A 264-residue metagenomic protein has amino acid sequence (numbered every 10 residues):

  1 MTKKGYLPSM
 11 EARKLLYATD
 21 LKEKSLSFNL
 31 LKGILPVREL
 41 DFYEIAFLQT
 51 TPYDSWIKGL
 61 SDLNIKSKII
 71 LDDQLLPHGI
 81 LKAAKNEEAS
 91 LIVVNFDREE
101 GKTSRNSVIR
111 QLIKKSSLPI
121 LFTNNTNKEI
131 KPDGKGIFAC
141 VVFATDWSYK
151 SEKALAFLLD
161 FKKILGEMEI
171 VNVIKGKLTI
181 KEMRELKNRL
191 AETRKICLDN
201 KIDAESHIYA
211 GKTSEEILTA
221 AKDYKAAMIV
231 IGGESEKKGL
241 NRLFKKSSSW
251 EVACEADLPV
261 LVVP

Functional and structural regions predicted by a protein language model:
M1-K4, G79-K131, D223-P264: Gly/Ser-rich helix-loop-strand patches that form or flank binding pockets for ribonucleotide-derived cofactors
T2-G59, I137-K181, K195-I202: Small/aliphatic-rich secondary-structure junction motif
A46-Q49, L71, N124, N172 (+2 more regions): Residue-level recognition of beta-strand->loop/alpha-helix junctions
P52, L71-P77, Y209-E216: Charged docking surfaces used in two-component/phosphorelay signaling
D54-L63, I109, E185, R189-I196: Short, aromatic/basic amphipathic alpha-helical patches
K66-I69, S206: Rossmann-fold cofactor-recognition segment
S104, P132-D133, A154-L155, T179-M183 (+2 more regions): Short, well-ordered secondary-structure micro-motifs
E192, K212-K222: A short, acidic, amphipathic alpha-helical segment used as a generic capping/interface helix at domain edges
